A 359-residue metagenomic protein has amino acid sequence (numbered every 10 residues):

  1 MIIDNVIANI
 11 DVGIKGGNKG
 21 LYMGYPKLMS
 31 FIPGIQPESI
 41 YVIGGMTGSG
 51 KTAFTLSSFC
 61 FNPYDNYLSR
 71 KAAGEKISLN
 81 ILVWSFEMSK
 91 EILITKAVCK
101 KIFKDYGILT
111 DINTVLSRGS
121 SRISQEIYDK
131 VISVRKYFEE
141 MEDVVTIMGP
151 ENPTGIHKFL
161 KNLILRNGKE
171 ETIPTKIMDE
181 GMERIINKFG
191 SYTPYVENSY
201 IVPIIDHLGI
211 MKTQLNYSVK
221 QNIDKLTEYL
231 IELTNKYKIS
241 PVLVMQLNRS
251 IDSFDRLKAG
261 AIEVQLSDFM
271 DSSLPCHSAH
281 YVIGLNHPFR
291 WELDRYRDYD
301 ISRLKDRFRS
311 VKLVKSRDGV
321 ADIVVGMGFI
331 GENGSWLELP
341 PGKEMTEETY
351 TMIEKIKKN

Functional and structural regions predicted by a protein language model:
M1-P37, F138-M141, L233: Core recognition of P-loop NTPase motor domains used across DNA-transaction enzymes
I2, K76, F103-T110, R135-K136 (+3 more regions): C-terminal regions of RecA-like/P-loop NTPase motor modules
V12, M23, S30, D65-E197 (+1 more regions): Cytosolic-facing regulatory segments adjacent to core modules
G17, S120, T146-G149, K212-N222 (+1 more regions): Flexible beta-alpha connector loops of hexameric P-loop NTPases
Y41-G44, L82: Short hydrophobic/aromatic beta-strand immediately N-terminal to the Walker A/P-loop
T47: The conserved Walker
G50: Conserved glycine(s) of the Walker
F54-S58, L93: Hydrophobic positions on the alpha1 helix immediately C-terminal to the Walker A/P-loop
